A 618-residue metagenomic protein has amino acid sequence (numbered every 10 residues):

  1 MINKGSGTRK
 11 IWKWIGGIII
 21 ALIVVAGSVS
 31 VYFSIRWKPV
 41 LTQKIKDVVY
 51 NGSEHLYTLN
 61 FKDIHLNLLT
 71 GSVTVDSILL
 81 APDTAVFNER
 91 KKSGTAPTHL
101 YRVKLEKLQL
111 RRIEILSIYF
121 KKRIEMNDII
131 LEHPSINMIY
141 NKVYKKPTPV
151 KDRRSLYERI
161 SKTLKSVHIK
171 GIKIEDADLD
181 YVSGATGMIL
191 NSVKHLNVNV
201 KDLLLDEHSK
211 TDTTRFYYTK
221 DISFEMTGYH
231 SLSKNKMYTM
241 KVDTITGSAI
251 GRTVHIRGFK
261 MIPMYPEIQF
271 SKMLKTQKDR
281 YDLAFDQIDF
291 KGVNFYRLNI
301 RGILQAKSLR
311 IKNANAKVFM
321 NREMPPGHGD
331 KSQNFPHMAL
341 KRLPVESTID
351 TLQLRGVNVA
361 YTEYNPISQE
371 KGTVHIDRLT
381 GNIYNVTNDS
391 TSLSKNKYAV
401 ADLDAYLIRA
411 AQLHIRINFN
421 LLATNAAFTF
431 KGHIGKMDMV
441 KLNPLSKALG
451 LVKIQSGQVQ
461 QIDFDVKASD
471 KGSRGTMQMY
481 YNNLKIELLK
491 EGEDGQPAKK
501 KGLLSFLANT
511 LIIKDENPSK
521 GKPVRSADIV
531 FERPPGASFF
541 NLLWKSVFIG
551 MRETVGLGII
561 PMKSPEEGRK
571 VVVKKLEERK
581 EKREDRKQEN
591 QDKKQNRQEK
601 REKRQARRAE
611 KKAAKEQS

Functional and structural regions predicted by a protein language model:
I2-H55: N-terminal type II signal-anchor transmembrane helix that functions as the membrane-insertion/stop-transfer segment
I2-I18, N420, H433, S446 (+1 more regions): Extended terminal
P39, D47, G52-V143, Y157-A185 (+4 more regions): Flexible beta-edge/linker motif
T84-K91, T148-Y157, S223, Y265-K272 (+3 more regions): Flexible, solvent-exposed coil segments and beta strand-coil junctions, predominantly the extracellular/periplasmic
N88, K142-V143, E267-S271, R322-M324 (+2 more regions): Outer-membrane beta-barrel translocator domains and adjoining extracellular loop/strand segments of Gram-negative
M126-S135, P147-S155, R159-S161, I189-L204 (+8 more regions): Short, surface-exposed polybasic-and-hydrophobic patches located at secondary-structure transitions
V143-K151, M324-G329, G450, G492-K499: Flexible, surface-exposed loop regions and adjacent strand-edge segments of Gram-negative outer-membrane beta-barrel
L205-I250, I256-F270, E370-G450: Interface amphipathic segments
